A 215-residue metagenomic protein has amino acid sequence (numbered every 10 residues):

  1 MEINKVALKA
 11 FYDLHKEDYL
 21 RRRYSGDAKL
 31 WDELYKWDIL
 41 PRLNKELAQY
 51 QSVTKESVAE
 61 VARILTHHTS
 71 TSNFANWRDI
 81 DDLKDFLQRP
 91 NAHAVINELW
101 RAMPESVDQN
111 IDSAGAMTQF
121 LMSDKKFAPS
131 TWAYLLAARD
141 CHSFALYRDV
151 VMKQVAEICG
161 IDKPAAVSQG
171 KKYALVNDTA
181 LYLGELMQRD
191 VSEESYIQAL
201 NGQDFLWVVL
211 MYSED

Functional and structural regions predicted by a protein language model:
M1-K125, D140-D215: An N-terminal alpha-helical hairpin/helix-loop-helix interaction module that forms a charged, gly/pro-flexible surface
W132-R139: Contiguous, well-ordered alpha-helical segments that form the cores/surfaces of helical PPI scaffolds
